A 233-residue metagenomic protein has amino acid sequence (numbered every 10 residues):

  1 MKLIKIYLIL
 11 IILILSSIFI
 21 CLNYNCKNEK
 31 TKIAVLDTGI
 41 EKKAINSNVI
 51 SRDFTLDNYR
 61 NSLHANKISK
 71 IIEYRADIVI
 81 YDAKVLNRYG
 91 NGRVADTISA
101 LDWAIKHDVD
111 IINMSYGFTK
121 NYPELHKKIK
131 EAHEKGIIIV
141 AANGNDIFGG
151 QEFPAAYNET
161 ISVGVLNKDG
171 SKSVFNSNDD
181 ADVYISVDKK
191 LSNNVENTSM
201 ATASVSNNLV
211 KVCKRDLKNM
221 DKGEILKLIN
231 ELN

Functional and structural regions predicted by a protein language model:
I4-I6, S16-I20, D110-M114, P123 (+4 more regions): C-terminal subdomain of the subtilisin-like protease fold in secreted/lumenal serine endopeptidases
C21-L56: Acidic-leg catalytic submotif of subtilisin-like serine proteases
T31, D37, E152-R215: Extracellular S/T/G-rich loop segment that most often corresponds to the catalytic His/Ser-adjacent loop
L36-D37, N113-S115, I139-G144, V163-V165: Active-site neighborhood of phospho(di)ester-bond hydrolases with catalytic His/Asp-centered motifs
K43, T119-N121, N145-G149: Active-site environment of divalent metal-dependent phosphoester hydrolases
S51-K120: Subtilisin-like peptidase catalytic core
L56-N66, D146, N193-V205: Gly/Ser-rich catalytic serine loop of serine hydrolases
N121-V140, G149, E159: Catalytic-core regions built around general acid/base machinery
